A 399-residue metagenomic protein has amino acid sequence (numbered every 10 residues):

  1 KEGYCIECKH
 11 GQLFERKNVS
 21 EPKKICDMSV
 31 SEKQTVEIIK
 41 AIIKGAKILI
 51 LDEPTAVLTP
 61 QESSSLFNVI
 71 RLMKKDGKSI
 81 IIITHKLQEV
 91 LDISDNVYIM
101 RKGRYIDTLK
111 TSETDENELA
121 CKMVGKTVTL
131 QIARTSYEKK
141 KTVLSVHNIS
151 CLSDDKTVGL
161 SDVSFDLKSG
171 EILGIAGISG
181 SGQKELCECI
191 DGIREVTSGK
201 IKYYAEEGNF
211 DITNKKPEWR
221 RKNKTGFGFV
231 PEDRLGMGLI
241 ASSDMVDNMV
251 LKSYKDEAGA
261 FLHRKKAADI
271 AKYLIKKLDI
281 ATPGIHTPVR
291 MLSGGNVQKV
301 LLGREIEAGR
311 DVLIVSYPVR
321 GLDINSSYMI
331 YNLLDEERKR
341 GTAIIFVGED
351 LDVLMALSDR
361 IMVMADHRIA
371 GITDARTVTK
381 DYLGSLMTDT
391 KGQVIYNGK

Functional and structural regions predicted by a protein language model:
K1-K399: Glycine-rich phosphate-binding loops of nucleotide-dependent enzymes
